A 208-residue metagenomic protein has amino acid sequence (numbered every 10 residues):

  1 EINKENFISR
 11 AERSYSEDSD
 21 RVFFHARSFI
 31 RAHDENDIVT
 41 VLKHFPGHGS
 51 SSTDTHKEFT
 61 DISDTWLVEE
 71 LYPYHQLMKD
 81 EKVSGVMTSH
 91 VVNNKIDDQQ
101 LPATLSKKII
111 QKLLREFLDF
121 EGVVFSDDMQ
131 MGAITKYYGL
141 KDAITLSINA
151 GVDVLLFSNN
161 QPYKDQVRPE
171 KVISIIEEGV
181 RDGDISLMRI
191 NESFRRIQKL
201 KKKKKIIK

Functional and structural regions predicted by a protein language model:
E1-S9: Short, conserved phosphate-binding/catalytic loop or strand-edge motifs used in phosphoryl-/nucleotidyl-transfer
I8-E12, T55: Charged, often glycine-rich, active-site loop that binds/positions anionic groups
E17-M188: Second-shell residues forming the walls of enzyme active-site clefts
V180-I207: Mid-to-C-terminal alpha-helical segments outside catalytic/metal-binding sites
